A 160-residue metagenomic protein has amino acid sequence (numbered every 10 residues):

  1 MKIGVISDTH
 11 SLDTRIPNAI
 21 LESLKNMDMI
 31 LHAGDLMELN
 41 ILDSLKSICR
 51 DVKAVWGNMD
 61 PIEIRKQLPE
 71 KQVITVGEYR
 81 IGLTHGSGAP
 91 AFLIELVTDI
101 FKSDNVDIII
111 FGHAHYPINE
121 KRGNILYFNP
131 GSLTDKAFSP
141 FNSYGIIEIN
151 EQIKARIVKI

Functional and structural regions predicted by a protein language model:
M1-I3, V73-G82, K121-Y127, I149-R156: Beta-strand-turn-beta hairpins that frame and shape the catalytic cleft of phosphate-ester-processing enzymes
M1-S47, D51, D60-P69, E78-R80 (+3 more regions): N-terminal active-site segment of His-dependent metallophosphoesterases
V5-S7, M29-D35, K53-N58, L83-H85 (+2 more regions): Active-site neighborhood of phospho(di)ester-bond hydrolases with catalytic His/Asp-centered motifs
S11-R15, M37-I41, M59-R65, G88-L93 (+2 more regions): Active-site environment of divalent metal-dependent phosphoester hydrolases
D60-N105, D135-F138: Active-site-proximal segments of metal-dependent phosphoesterases and phosphodiesterases across multiple
K71-Q72, P117, G145: Residue-level detector of beta-strand structural context in well-folded domains
G77, D104-V106, F128-I160: Binuclear metal-dependent phosphoesterase catalytic core
T98-E120, L126: Short, positively charged, low-complexity/disordered linker segments
